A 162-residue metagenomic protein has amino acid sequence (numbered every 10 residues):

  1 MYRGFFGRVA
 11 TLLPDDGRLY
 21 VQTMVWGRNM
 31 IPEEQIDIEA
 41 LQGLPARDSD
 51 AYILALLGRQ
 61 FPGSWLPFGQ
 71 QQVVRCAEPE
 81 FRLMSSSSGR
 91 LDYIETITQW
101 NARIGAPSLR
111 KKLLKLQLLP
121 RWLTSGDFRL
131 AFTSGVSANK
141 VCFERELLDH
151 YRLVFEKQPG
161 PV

Functional and structural regions predicted by a protein language model:
M1-Y2, T96: Residues at alpha-helix caps and immediate loop-helix transition turns in enzyme cores, especially N- and C-cap
R3-R18: A short glycine-rich, Lys/Arg-flanked "PGG" loop and its adjoining helix->strand segment in the class I
D16-R28: Conserved beta-strand signature within the Rossmann-like core of class I S-adenosyl-L-methionine
V25-V162: Substrate-binding/catalytic lobe of Class I Rossmann-like enzymes that use SAM or dcSAM, i.e., the mid-to-C-terminal
